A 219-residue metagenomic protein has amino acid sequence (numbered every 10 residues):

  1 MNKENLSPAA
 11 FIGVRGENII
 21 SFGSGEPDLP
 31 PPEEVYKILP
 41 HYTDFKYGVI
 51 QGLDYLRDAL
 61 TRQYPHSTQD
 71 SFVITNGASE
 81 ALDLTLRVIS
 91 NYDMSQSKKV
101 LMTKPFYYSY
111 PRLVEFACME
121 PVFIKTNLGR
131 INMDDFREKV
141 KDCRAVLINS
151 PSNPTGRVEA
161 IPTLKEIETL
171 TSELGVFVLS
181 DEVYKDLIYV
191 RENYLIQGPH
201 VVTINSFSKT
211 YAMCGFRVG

Functional and structural regions predicted by a protein language model:
N2-L84: N-terminal small-domain helix-loop-helix segment of the aminotransferase-like
T68-F72, Q96-K99, P199-H200: Short acidic capping loops at alpha-helix termini that bridge into adjacent secondary structure
V73, V100-L101, V122, L179 (+1 more regions): Structural detector of well-ordered beta-strand residues that form the stable sheet scaffold of enzyme domains
R87-S150: PLP-dependent aminotransferase-like
K98, R144, V176, V201 (+1 more regions): Conserved acidic residues
N127-Y189: Active-site phosphate-binding strand-loop segment of PLP-dependent enzymes
Q197-G219: Active-site PLP attachment segment
